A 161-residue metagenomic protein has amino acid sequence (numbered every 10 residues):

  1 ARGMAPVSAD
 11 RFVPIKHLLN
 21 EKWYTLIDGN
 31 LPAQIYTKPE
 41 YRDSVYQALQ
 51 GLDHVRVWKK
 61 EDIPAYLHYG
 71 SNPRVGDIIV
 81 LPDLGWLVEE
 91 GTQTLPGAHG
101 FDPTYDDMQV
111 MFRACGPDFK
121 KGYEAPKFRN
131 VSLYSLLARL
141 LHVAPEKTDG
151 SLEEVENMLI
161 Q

Functional and structural regions predicted by a protein language model:
A1-P14: Metal-dependent active-site segment of extracytoplasmic phospho-/sulfohydrolases and closely related
G3-A5, G76, G116, G150: Glycine-centered flexibility sites
M4, Q50, H142-P145: Hydrophobic/aromatic-lined pockets within catalytic cores
D10, K60-E61, T148-S151: Short loop/turn and capping residues at structural boundaries
R11-L31: Metal-dependent phosphoesterases centered on the DNase I-like endonuclease/exonuclease/phosphatase
F12, R42-D43, L152: Alpha-helix initiation and N-capping motif
L26-R139: Active-site neighborhoods of enzymes that stabilize oxyanions during catalysis
S132-Q161: …; additionally, a secondary subgroup of soluble metalloenzymes is captured
